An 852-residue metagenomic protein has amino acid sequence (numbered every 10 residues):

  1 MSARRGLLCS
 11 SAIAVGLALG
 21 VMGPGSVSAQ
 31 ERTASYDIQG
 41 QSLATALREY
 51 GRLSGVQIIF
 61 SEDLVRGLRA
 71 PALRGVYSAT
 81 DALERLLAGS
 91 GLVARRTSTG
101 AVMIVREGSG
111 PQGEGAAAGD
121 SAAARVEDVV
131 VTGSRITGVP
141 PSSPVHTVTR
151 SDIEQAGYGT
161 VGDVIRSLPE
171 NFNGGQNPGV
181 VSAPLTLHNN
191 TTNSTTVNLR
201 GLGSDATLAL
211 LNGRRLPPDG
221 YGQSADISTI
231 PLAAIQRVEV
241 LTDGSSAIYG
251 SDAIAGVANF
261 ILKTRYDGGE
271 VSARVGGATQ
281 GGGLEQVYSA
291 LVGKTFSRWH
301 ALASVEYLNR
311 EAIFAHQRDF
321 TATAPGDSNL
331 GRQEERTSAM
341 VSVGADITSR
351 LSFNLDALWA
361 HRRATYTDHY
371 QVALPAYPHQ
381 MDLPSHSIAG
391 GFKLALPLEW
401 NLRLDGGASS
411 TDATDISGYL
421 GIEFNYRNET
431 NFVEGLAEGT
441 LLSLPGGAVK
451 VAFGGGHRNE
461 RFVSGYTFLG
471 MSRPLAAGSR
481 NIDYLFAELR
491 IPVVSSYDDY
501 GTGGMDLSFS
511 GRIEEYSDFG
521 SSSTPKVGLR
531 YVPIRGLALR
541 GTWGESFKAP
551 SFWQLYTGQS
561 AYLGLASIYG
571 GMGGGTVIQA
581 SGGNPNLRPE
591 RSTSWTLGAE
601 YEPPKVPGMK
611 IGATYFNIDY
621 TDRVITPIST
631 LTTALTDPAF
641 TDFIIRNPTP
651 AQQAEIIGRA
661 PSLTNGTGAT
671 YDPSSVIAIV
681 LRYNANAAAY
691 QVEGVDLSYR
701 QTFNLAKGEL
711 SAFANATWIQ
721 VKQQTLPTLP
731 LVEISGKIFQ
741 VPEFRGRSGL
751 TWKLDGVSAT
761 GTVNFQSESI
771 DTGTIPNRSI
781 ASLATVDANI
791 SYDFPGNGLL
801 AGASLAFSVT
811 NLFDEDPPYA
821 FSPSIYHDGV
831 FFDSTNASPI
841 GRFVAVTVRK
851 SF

Functional and structural regions predicted by a protein language model:
L47-S54, T99, V105-Q155, G162: Short, acidic, small-residue-rich periplasmic hinge/interaction motif at the N-terminus of Gram-negative outer-membrane
V102-V105, D128, V164-L168, T195-N198 (+3 more regions): N-terminal periplasmic accessory domains that precede and gate Gram-negative outer-membrane beta-barrel machines
V102-V105, R166-R214: Extracytoplasmic beta-strand/coil segments of soluble accessory domains associated with Gram-negative outer-membrane
R214-T242: Short acidic/polar hinge/loop motifs at secondary-structure boundaries that mediate gating or recognition
R265-G268, S297-R298, I347-S352, A395-L402 (+7 more regions): Short loop/turn motifs that connect adjacent beta-strands in outer-membrane beta-barrel proteins
E270, Q280-G391, A395-N401, G406-A408 (+1 more regions): Transmembrane beta-barrel wall of Gram-negative outer-membrane proteins
D619-T621, Q720, N764-I770, Y792-F852: C-terminal beta-signal and adjacent terminal beta-strands/loops of Gram-negative outer-membrane beta-barrel proteins
A712-G798, F813, S822: C-terminal beta-barrel architecture of Gram-negative outer-membrane proteins
